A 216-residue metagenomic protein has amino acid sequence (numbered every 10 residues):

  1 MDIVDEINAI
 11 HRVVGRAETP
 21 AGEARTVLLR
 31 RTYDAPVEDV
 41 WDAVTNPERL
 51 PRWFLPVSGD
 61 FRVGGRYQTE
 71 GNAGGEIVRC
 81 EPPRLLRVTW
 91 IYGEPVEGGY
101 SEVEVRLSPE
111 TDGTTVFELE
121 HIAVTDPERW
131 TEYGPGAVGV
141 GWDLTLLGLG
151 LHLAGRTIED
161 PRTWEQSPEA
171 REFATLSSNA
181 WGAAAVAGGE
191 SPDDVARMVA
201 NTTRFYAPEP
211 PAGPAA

Functional and structural regions predicted by a protein language model:
M1-A21, I122-A216: Terminal "cap-and-tail" regions of soluble proteins that handle hydrophobic small molecules
P20-G22, L28-L29, A35, P47-R79 (+1 more regions): Short beta-edge strand/loop motif at the mouth of beta-sheet-based domains
R31, G75-V78, E102-P109: Hydrophobic/aromatic beta-strand elements that line small-molecule binding cavities or substrate pockets in beta-rich
R31-Y33, Q68, A73-E76, W90-Y92 (+3 more regions): Hydrophobic alpha-helical segments that drive targeting, anchoring, or assembly
E48, L85, E94-P95, A123-T125: Short, surface-exposed beta-strand-loop junctions and turns on beta-sheet-rich folds
P82-P83, E110-G113: Short strand-connecting beta-turns/loops that link adjacent beta-strands
V88, G99, V103-R106, E110 (+1 more regions): Ligand-binding pocket scaffold of soluble enzyme catalytic domains
